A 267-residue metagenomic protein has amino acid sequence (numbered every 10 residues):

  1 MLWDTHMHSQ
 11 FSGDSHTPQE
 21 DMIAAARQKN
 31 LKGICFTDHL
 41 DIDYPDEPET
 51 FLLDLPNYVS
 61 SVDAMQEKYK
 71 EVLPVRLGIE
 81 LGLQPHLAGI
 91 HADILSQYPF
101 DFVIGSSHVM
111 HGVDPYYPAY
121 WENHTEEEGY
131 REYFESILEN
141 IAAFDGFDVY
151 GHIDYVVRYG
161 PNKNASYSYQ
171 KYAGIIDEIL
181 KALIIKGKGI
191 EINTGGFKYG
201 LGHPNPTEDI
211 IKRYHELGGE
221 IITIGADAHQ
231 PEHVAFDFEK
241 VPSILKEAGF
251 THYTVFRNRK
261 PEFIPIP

Functional and structural regions predicted by a protein language model:
M1-P85, I94-Q97, Y159-Q170, T194 (+3 more regions): An N-terminally biased module of ancient metal coordination in phosphate/nucleic-acid-related enzymes
M1-S9, Q19, N30, H111 (+1 more regions): Charged catalytic cores and adjacent phosphate/nucleic-acid-binding surfaces used for phosphate/nucleic-acid chemistry
T37, S106, I153, N193 (+1 more regions): Conserved residues at the C-terminal ends of beta-strands
P48, L53-I185: Extended substrate/RNA-proximal surfaces in nucleic-acid metabolism proteins
